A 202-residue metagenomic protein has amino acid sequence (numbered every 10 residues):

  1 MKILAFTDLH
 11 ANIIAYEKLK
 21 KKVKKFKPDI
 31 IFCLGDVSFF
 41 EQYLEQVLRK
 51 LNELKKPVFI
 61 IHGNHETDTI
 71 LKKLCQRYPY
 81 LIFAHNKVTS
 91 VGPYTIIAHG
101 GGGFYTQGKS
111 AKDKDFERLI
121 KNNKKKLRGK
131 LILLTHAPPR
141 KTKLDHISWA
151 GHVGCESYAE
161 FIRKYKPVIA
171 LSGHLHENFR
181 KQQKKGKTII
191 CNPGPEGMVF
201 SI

Functional and structural regions predicted by a protein language model:
M1, D29, K56, G129-K130: Short coil/turn segments at beta-strand junctions that form active-site/ligand-binding loops
A5-D8, I31-D36, V58-N64, F83-H85 (+4 more regions): Active-site neighborhood of phospho(di)ester-bond hydrolases with catalytic His/Asp-centered motifs
H10-A15, S38-Q42, N64-I70, G103-Q107 (+3 more regions): Active-site environment of divalent metal-dependent phosphoester hydrolases
A11-V91, P193-G197: Core catalytic region of metal-dependent phosphoesterases/phosphodiesterases, especially metallo-beta-lactamase-like
K50-K55, K125-L127, I162-Y165, K185: Short, conserved loop/helix-junction motifs that constitute active-site signature segments in enzyme catalytic cores
E66-G154: Conserved catalytic scaffold of divalent metal-dependent phosphoesterases
V88-G92, A111-K114, E156-V168, H176-I202: Binuclear metal-dependent phosphoesterase catalytic core
